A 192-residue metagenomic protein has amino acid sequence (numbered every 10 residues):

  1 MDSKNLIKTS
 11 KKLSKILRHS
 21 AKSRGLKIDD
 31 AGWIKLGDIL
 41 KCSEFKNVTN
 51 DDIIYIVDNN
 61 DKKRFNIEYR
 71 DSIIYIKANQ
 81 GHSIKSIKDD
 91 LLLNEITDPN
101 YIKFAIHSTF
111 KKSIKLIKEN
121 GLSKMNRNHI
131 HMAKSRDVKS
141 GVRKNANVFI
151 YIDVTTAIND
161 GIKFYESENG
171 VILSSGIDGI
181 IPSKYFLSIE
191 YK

Functional and structural regions predicted by a protein language model:
M1-K192: Eukaryotic, polar/proline-rich low-complexity intrinsically disordered regions
